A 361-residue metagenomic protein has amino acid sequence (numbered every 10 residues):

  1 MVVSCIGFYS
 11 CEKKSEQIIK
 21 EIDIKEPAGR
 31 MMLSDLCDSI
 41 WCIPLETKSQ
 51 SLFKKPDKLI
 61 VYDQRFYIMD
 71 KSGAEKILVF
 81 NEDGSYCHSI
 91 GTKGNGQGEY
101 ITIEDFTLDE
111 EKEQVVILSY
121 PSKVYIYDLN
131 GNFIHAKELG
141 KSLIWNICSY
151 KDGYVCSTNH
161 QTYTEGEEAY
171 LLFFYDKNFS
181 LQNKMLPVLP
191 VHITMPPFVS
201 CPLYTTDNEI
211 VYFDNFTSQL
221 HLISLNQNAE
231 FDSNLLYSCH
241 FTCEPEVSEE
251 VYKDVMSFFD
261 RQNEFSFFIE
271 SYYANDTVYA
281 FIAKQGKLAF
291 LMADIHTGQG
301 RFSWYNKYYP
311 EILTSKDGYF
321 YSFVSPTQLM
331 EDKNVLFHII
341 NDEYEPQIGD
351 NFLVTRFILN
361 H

Functional and structural regions predicted by a protein language model:
K14-C42: Blade/loop signatures of beta-propeller domains
W41-E75: Beta-strand-rich domains and repeat architectures in extracellular enzymes and scaffolds, especially beta-propellers
E46-Q50, S85-K112: Blade-loop segments of beta-propeller domains
T47-S49, G91-E99, L139-W145, V188-I193 (+2 more regions): Short coil/turn segments at the loop-to-beta-strand junctions that recur within blades of beta-propeller repeat folds
K55-K58, I101-F106, S142-S149, I193-P202 (+2 more regions): Repeated scaffold domains used in trafficking and secretory/extracellular systems, primarily beta-propellers
R65-D70, E113-S119, D152-T164, T205-H221 (+3 more regions): Short beta-strand elements that form the blades of beta-propeller/WD-repeat-like and other beta-sheet-rich scaffold
T102, Y120-E168, M185-P190: Asp-box/WD-like beta-propeller blade repeats and closely related beta-sheet repeat scaffolds
L236-M256, H296-G318, V324, M330: Conserved blade-ending motifs and adjacent loop-strand segments that build the rim/top face of beta-propeller domains
